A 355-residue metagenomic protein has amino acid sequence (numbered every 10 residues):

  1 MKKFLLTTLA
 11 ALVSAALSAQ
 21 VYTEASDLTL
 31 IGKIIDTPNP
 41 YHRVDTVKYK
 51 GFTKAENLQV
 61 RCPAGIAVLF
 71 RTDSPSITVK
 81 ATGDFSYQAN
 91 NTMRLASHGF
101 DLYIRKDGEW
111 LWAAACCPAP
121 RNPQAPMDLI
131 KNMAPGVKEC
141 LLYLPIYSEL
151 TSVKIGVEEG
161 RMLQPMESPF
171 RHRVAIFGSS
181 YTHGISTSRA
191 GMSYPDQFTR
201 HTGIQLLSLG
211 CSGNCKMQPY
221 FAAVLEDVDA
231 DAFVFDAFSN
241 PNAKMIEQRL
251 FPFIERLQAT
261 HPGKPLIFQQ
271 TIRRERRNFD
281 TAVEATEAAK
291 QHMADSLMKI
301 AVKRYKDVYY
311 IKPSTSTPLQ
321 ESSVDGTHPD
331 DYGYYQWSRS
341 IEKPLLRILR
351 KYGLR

Functional and structural regions predicted by a protein language model:
M1-F4: Positively charged n-region of N-terminal signal peptides that target proteins for export
T8, V13, S18-R173, L349-R355: N-terminal secretory targeting modules
R71, N132-A134, E139-C215, P219-D229: Serine-esterase "nucleophile elbow" of acetyl-processing enzymes
C215-F251, R256, T271-N278: Oxyanion-hole/transition-state-stabilizing segment in secreted/luminal serine hydrolases and related acyltransferases
H261-P265: A short helix->loop->beta-strand "cap" motif at the edges of active sites that frequently abuts
R274-K312, R355: Substrate-gating cap/lid alpha-helix
V324-R355: Histidine-centered active-site loop/cap adjacent to the catalytic His in serine esterases/O-acetyl transfer systems
